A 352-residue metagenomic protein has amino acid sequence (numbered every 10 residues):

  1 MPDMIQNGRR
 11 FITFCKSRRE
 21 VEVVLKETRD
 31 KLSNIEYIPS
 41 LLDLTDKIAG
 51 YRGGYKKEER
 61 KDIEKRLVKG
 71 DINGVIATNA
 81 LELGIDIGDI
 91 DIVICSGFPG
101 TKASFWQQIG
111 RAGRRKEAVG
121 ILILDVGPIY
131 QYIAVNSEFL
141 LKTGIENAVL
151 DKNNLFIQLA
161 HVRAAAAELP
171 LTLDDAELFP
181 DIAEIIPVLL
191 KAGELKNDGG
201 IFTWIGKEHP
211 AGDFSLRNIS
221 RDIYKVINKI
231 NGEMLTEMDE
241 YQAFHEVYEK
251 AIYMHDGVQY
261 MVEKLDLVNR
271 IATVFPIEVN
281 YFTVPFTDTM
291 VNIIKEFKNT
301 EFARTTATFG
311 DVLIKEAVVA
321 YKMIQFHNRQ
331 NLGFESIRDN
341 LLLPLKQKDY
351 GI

Functional and structural regions predicted by a protein language model:
M1-P170, D175-A211, L216-I223, N231: Helicase motor core with emphasis on the C-terminal RecA-like subdomain
E117-G120, V126-L140, H161-L173, I182 (+2 more regions): Extended Lys/Arg-rich polyanion-binding regions
